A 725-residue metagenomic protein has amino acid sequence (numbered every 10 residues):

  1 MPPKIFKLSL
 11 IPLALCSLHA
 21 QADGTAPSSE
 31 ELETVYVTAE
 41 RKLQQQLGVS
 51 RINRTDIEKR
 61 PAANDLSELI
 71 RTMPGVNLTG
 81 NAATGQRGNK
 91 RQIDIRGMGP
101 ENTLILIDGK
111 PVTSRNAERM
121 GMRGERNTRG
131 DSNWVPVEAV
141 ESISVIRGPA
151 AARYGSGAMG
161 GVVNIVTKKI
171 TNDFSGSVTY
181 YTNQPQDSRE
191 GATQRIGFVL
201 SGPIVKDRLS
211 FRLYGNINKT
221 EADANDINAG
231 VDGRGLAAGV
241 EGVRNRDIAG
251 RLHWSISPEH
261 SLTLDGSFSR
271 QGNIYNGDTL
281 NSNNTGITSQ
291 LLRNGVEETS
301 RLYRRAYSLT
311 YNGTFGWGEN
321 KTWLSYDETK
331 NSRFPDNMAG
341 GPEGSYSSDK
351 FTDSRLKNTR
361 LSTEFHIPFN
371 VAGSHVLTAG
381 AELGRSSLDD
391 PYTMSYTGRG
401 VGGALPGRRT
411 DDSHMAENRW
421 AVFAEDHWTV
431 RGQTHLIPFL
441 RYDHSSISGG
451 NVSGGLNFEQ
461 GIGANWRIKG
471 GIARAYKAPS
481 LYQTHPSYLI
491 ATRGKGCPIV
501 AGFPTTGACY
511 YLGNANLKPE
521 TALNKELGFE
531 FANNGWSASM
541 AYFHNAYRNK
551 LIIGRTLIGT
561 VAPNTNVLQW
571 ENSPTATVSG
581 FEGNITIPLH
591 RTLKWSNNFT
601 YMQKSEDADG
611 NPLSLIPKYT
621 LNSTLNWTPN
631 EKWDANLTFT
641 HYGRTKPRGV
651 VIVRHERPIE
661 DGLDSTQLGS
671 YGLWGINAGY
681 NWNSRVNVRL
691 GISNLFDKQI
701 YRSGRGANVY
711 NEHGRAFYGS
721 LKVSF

Functional and structural regions predicted by a protein language model:
P2, F6-L10, D23, S201-P203 (+6 more regions): Conserved C-terminal beta-signal and adjacent last beta-strands/turns of outer-membrane beta-barrel proteins
E31-A63, Q92, E118-E125: N-terminal periplasmic "start-of-domain" segments of outer-membrane beta-barrel proteins
L66-L69, R91-D94, L106-D108, G130-N133 (+3 more regions): N-terminal periplasmic accessory domains that precede and gate Gram-negative outer-membrane beta-barrel machines
S67-R115: Extracytoplasmic beta-strand/coil segments of soluble accessory domains associated with Gram-negative outer-membrane
P111-R147: Short acidic/polar hinge/loop motifs at secondary-structure boundaries that mediate gating or recognition
T171-N294, N549: Periplasmic-side early beta-strands and strand-to-turn transitions of outer-membrane beta-barrels
T179, F365, T429-Q433, Y542-Y547 (+3 more regions): Gram-negative outer-membrane beta-barrel transporters
S348-T352, N358-H366, D411-M415, A421 (+5 more regions): Outer membrane beta-barrel strand-and-loop segments of large Gram-negative receptors, especially TonB-dependent
